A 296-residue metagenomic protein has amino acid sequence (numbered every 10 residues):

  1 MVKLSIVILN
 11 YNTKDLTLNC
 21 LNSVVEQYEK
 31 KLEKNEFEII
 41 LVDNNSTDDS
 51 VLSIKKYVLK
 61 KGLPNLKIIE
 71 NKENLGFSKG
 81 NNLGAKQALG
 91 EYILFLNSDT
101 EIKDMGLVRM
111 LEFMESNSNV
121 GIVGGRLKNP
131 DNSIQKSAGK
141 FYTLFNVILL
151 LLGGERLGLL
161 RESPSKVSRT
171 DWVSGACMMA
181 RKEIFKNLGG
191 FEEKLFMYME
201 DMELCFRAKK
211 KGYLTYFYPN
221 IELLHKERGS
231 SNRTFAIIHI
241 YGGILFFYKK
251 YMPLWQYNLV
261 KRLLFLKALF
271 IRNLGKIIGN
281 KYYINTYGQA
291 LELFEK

Functional and structural regions predicted by a protein language model:
N22-E36: Short, acidic, metal-binding catalytic loop of nucleotide-sugar glycosyltransferases
S23, D43-I54, E73: A conserved acidic beta->alpha catalytic loop
I68-A88: Glycine-rich, basic loop-to-helix element that forms the pyrophosphate-binding segment of sugar-nucleotide handling
I93: Short aromatic/hydrophobic "clamp" motif used to bind/position activated sugar donors
E101-S137: Conserved donor NDP-sugar-binding/catalytic core segment of glycosyltransferases
D131, Y142-D171: Short, flexible, basic/aromatic active-site loop/helix in glycosyltransferases
S165, D171-E222: A short, conserved alpha-helix in the catalytic core of glycosyltransferases
F235-K249, L254-K296: Non-catalytic, C-terminal membrane-associated alpha-helical segments of glycosyltransferases
